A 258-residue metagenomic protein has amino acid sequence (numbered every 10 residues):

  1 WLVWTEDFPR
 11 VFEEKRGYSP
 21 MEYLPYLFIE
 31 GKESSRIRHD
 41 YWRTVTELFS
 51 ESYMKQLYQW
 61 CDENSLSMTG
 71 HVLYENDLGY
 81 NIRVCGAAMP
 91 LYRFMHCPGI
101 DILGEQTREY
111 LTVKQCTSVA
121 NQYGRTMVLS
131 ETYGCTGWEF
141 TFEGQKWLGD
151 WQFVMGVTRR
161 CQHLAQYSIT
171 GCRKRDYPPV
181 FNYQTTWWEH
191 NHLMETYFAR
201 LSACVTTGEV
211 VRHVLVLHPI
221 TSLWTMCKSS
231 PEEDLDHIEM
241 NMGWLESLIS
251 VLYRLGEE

Functional and structural regions predicted by a protein language model:
W1-E258: Carbohydrate-binding surfaces of carbohydrate-active enzymes
